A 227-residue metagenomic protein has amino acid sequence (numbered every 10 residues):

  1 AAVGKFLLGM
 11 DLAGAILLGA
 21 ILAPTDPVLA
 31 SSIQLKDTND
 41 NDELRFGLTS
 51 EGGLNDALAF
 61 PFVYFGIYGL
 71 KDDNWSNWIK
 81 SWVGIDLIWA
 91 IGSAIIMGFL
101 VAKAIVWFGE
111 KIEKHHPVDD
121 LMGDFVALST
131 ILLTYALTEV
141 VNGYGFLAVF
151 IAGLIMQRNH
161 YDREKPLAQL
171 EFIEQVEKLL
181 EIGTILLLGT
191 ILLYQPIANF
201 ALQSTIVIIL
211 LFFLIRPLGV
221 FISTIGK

Functional and structural regions predicted by a protein language model:
A1, A23, E51-Y64, L121-A136 (+1 more regions): Small-residue-rich segments of transmembrane alpha-helices in multi-pass membrane proteins, especially helix faces
A1-D37, A104-F108, I197-K227: Transmembrane alpha-helices that form the ion-translocation and gating core of multi-pass ion transport proteins
A2-A15, G66-I85, I131-Y144, T190-S204: Helix-coil boundary and interhelical linker segments in multi-pass alpha-helical membrane proteins
L8-D11, Q34-R45, L54, I67-N77 (+3 more regions): Juxtamembrane helix-boundary/capping and inter-helix hinge elements in multi-pass membrane proteins
L22-D26, G98-A102, I131-A136, G153-Q157 (+2 more regions): Alpha-helical transmembrane segments of multi-pass membrane proteins
L22-L29, G47-K71, W89-G98, L214-I215 (+1 more regions): Membrane-embedded alpha-helical segments of transport systems, primarily multispan ion/solute transporters
D42-L54, S81-I88, K114-T130, E164-L179 (+1 more regions): Membrane-interface segments at loop-to-transmembrane junctions
E113-D119, T134-V207, I225-K227: Membrane-interface junctions of multi-pass transporters
